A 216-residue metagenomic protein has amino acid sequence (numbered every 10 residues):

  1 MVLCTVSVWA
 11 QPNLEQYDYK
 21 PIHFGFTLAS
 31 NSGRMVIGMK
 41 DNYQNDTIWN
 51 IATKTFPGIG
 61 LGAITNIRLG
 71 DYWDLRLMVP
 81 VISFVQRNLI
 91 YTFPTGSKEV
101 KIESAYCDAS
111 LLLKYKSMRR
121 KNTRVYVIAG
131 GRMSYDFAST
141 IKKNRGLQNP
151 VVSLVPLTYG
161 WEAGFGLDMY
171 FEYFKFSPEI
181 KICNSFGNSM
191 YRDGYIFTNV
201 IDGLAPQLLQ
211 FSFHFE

Functional and structural regions predicted by a protein language model:
M1-V2: Sec-dependent signal peptide recognition, specifically the positively charged N-region followed immediately by
T5-S7: N-terminal signal peptide c-region/cleavage motif recognized by signal peptidases
W9-G58, E216: Short glycine/proline- and aromatic-enriched beta-strand/turn motifs that initiate or cap beta-hairpins
D18-I22, S30-R34, I64-T140, S212-E216: Gram-negative (and chloroplast) outer-membrane scaffold detector with strong preference for beta-barrel transmembrane
K20-I22, T55-I59, E103-A109, T123 (+2 more regions): Residues that define the transmembrane beta-barrel architecture of outer-membrane proteins
S30, I128-K143, L157-T158, C183 (+1 more regions): Charged, low-complexity C-terminal accessory regions
G38-A52, F84-S104, F137-V155, M190-D202: Flexible, solvent-exposed loop segments that connect beta-strands
S153-E216: Predominantly the C-terminal beta-signal and adjacent terminal strand-loop region of outer-membrane beta-barrel
